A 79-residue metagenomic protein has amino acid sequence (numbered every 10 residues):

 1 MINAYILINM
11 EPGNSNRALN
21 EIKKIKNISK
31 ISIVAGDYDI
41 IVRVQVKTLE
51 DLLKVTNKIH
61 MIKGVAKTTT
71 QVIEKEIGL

Functional and structural regions predicted by a protein language model:
M1-L79: A compositional/biophysical signature of low hydrophobicity enriched in polar/charged and small residues
